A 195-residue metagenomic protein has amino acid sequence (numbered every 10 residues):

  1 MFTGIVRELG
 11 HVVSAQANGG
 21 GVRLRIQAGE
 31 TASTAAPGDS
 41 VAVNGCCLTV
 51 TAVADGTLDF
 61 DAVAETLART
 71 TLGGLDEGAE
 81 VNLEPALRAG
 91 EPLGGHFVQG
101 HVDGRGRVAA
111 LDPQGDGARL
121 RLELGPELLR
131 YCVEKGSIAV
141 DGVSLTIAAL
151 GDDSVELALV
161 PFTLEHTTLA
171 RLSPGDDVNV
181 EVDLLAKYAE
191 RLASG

Functional and structural regions predicted by a protein language model:
M1-G195: Conserved loop->alpha-helix
